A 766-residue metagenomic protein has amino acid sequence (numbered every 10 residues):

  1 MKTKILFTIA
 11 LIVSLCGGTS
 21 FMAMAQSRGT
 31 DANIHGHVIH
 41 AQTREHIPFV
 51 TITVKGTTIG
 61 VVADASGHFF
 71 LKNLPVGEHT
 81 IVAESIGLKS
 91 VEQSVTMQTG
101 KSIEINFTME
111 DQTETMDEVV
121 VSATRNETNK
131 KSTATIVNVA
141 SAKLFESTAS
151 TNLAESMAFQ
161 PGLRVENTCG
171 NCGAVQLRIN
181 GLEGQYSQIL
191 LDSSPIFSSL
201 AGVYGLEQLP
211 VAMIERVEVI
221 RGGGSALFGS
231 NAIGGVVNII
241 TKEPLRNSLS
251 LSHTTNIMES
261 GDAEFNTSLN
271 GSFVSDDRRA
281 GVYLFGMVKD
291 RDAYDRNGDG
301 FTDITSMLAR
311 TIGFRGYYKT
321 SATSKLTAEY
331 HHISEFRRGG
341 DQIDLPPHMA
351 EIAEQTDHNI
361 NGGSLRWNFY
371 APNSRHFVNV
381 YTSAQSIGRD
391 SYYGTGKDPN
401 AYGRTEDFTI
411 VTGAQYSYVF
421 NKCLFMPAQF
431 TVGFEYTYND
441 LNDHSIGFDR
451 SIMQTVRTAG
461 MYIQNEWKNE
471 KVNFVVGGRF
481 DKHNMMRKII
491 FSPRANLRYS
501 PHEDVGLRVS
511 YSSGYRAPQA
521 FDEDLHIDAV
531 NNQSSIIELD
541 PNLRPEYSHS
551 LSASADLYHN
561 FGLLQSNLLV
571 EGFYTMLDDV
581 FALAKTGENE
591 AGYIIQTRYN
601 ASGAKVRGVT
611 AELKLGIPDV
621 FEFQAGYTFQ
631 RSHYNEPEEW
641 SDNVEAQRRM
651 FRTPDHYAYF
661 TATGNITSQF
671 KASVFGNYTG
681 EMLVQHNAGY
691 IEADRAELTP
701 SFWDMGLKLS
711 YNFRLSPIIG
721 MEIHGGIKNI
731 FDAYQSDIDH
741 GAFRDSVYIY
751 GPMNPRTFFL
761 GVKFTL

Functional and structural regions predicted by a protein language model:
D31, H37-T43, V50-K55, E84-L88 (+4 more regions): Short, acidic, small-residue-rich periplasmic hinge/interaction motif at the N-terminus of Gram-negative outer-membrane
F70-K72, Q176-R178, S194-R221, K242 (+1 more regions): Short acidic/polar hinge/loop motifs at secondary-structure boundaries that mediate gating or recognition
A154-P195, E215: Extracytoplasmic beta-strand/coil segments of soluble accessory domains associated with Gram-negative outer-membrane
Q208-S252: A beta-strand signature from Gram-negative outer-membrane beta-barrel systems, especially the internal plug domain
R246, S252-N256, S260, N270-T356: Periplasmic-side early beta-strands and strand-to-turn transitions of outer-membrane beta-barrels
S268-L269, N379-Y393, R508, N542-Y599 (+2 more regions): Membrane-embedded beta-barrel scaffold of Gram-negative outer-membrane proteins
K468-K471, F573-M576, T597-A688: Gram-negative outer-membrane beta-barrel transporters
D578, Y678-N687, Y711-L766: C-terminal beta-signal and adjacent terminal beta-strands/loops of Gram-negative outer-membrane beta-barrel proteins
